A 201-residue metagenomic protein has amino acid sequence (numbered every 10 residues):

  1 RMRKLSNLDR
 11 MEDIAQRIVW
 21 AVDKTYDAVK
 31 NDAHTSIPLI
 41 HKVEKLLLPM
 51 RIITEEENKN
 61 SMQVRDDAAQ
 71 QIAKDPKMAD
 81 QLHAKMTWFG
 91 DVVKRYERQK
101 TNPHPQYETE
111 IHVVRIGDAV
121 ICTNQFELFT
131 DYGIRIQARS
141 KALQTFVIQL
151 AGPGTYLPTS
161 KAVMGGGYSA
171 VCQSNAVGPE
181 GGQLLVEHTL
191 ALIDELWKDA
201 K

Functional and structural regions predicted by a protein language model:
R1-K201: Non-catalytic substrate/cofactor recognition surfaces at enzyme active-site rims
